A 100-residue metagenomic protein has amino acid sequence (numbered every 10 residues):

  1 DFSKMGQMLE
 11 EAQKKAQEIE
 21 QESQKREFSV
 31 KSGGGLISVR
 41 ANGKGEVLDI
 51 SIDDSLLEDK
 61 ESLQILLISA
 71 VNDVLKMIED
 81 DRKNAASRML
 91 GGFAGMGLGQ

Functional and structural regions predicted by a protein language model:
D1-S29, M77-Q100: Long amphipathic alpha-helical segments used for membrane anchoring, targeting, substrate engagement, or oligomerization
L9-A12, G45, L67: Residue-level signature of catalytic and energy-coupling elements of molecular machines, predominantly ATP/GTP-dependent
E22-R26, E58-I65: Short histidine
V30-L48: N-terminal intrinsically disordered, cationic/polar leader segments that include organellar targeting peptides
E46-L63: A short interface-forming secondary-structure element
L66, A70-D81: Stable alpha-helical structural segments in soluble proteins, enriched in small hydrophobic residues
